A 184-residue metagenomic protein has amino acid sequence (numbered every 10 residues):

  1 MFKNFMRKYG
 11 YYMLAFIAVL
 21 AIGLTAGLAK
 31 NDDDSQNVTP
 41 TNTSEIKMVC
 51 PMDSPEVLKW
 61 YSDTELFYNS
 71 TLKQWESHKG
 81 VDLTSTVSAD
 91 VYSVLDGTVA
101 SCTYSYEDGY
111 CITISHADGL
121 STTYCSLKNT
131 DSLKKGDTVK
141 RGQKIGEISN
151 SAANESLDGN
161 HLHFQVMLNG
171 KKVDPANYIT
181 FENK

Functional and structural regions predicted by a protein language model:
M1-K8: Short, Lys/Arg-rich N-terminal segment immediately upstream of the first membrane anchor
Y11-G27: Hydrophobic membrane-insertion alpha-helices, especially the h-region of bacterial N-terminal signal peptides
I22-D108: Surface-exposed, glycine-biased beta-strand/turn segments
G80-D82, C111, H161-H163: Structural detector of coil-to-beta-strand junctions
D90-A100, S132-I148: Short, well-structured beta-strand-loop connectors
S93-N129: Zn2+-dependent peptidoglycan hydrolase active-site motif and core
T138-K184: Conserved, short, structured surface segments that act as functional micro-motifs
